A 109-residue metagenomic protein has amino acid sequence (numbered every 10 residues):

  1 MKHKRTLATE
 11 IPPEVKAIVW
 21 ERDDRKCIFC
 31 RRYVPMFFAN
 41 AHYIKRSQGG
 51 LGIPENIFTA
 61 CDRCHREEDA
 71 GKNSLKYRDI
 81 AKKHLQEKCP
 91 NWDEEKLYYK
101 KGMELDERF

Functional and structural regions predicted by a protein language model:
M1, V34-M36, A81: Generic preference for hydrophobic/aromatic residues in regular secondary structure cores
H3-L7, S47-F58, R66-F109: Polybasic, low-complexity binding patches
R5, R25-K26, Y43: Generic detector of short, locally flexible boundary/turn motifs and exposed helical patches
E10-A39, C61-R63: Short cysteine-rich loop/turn motifs with clustered Cys
R31, K45-R46: Intrinsically disordered, low-complexity segments enriched in polar/charged residues with Gly/Pro, especially when
M36-Y43, A70-S74: Short Cys/His-rich "knuckle" micro-motifs
